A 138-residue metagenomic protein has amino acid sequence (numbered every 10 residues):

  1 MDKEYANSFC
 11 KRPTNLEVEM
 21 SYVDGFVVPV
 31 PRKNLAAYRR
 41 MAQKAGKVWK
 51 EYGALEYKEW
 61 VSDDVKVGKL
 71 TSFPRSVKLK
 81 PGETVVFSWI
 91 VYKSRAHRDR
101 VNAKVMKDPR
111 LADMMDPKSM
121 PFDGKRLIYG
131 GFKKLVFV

Functional and structural regions predicted by a protein language model:
A6-V18, K50, E56-P81, K107-V138: Glycine-rich beta-strand-turn "strand-cap" elements at beta-sheet edges
L16-K44: Long, hydrophobic N-terminal alpha-helical segment
V18-S21, G46-A54, S88-Y92: A broad, low-specificity signal for short, low-complexity segments enriched in glycine/proline and polar/charged
V23-V30, K69-V105, G130: Short, well-ordered beta-strand segments in beta-rich or mixed alpha/beta enzyme and ligand-binding folds
N34-A36, R40-K50, A54-E56, E83 (+1 more regions): Positively charged, small/polar-rich N-terminal and surface patches that mediate targeting and assembly and bind
A36, A96-R98, F137: Residue-level signal for secondary-structure boundary sites
R39-A45, V101-D108: Short amphipathic alpha-helices in soluble, non-transmembrane regions that often serve as interface/regulatory elements
